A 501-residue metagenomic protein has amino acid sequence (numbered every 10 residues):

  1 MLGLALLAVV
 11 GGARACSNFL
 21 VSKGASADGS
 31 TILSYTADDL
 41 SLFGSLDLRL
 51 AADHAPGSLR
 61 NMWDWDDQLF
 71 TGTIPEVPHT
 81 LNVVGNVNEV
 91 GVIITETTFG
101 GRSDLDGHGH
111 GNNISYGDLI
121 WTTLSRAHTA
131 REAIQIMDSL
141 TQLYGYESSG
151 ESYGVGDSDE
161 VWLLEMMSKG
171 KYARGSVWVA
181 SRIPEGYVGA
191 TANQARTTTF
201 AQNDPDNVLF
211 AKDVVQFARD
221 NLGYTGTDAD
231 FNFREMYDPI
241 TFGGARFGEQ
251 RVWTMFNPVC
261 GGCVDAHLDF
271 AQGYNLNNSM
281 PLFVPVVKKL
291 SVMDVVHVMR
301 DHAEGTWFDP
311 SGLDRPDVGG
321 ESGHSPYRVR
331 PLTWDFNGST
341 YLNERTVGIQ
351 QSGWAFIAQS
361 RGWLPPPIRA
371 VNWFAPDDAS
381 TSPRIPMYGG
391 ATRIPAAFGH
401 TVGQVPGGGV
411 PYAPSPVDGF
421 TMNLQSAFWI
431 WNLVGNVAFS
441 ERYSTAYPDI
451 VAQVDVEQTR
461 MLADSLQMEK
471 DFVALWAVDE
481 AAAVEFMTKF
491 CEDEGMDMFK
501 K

Functional and structural regions predicted by a protein language model:
L2, A13-R14: Cleavable N-terminal signal peptides
C16-Y116, I136-L290: A contiguous strand-loop segment
I120-R126: Short, well-ordered beta-strand elements within core beta-sheets of diverse protein domains
P258-Y341, R345-V347, V437-F439, P448-D449 (+2 more regions): Accessory, solvent-exposed terminal regions and/or long lumenal/extracellular loops of proteins
S322-Q458: Substrate-recognition/cap regions that form aromatic- and gly/pro-loop-enriched pockets for small-molecule ligands
E441-K501: Histidine-centered catalytic/metal-binding microenvironments
